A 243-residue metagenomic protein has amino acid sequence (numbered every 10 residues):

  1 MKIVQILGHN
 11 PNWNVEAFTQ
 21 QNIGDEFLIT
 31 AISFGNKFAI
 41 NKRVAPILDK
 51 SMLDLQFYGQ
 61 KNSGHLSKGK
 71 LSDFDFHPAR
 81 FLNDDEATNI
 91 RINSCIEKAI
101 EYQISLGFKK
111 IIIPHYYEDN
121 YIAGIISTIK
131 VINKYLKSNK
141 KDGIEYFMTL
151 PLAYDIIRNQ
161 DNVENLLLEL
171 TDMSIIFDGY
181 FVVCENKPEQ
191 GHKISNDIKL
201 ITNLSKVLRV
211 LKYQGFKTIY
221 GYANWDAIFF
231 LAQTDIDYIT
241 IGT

Functional and structural regions predicted by a protein language model:
K2-L168, F177-G179, N186: Active-site beta->alpha loop and helix N-cap motifs at the rims of alpha/beta catalytic domains
H9, T218-D226: Glycine-rich beta-to-alpha transition loops that act as phosphate-gripper elements at the mouths of alpha/beta enzyme
I104, T171-M173, L231-A232: Non-catalytic positions within long, well-ordered alpha-helices that form the structural scaffold/packing of enzyme
N165-N203, I236: Glycine/Thr-rich beta-alpha phosphate-binding loop at enzyme active sites
N196-F216: Donor nucleotide-activated moiety binding/catalytic core segment of transferases that use nucleotide-activated donors
N224-D237: Catalytic cores of alpha/beta
T240-T243: Catalytic or ion-translocation cores adjacent to nucleophile or general acid/base/metal-coordination motifs in diverse
